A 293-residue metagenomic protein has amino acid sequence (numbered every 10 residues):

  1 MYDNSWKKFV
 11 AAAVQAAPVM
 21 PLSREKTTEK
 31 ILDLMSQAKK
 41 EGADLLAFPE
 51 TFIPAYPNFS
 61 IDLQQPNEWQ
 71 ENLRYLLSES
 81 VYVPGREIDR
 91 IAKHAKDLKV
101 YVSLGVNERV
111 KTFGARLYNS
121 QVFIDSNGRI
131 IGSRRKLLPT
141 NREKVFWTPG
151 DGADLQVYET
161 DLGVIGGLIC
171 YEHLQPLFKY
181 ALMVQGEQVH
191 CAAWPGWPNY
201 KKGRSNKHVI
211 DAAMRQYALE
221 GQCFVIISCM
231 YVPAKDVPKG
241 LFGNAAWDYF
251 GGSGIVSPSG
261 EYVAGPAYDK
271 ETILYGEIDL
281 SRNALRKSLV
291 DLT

Functional and structural regions predicted by a protein language model:
M1-L45: N-terminal active-site segment of His-dependent metallophosphoesterases
K8-M20, S120, S133-R135, V157 (+2 more regions): Active-site-proximal beta-strand elements of phosphoester/diester hydrolases
R24, S36-S126, G196-Q216, E220-G221: Cys-nucleophile CN-hydrolase/nitrilase-fold catalytic domain and related Cys-dependent amidase chemistry that acts on
P54, F59-I61, V122, R134-T140 (+2 more regions): Short beta->alpha transition motifs characteristic of CBS
Y82-S103, V164, C170-L274: CN hydrolase (nitrilase-like) catalytic-core segments centered on the catalytic cysteine and neighboring Lys/Glu
L104-V106, S120-F123, Q156, S253-I255 (+1 more regions): Short beta-strand scaffold segments in enzyme catalytic cores
N119, F123-I131, G254-A264: Short, glycine-anchored, charge-dense loop/turn motifs used at functional sites
K136-G150, K270-L289: A short, polar/charged loop-to-alpha-helix boundary motif
